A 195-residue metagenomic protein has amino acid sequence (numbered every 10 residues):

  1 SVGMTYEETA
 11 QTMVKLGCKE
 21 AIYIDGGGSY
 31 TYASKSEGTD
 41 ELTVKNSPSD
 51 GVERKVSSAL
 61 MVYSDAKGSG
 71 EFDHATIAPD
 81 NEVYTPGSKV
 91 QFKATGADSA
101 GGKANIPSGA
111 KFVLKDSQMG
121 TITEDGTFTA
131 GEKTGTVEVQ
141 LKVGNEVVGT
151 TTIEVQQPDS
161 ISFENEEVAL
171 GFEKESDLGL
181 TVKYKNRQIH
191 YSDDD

Functional and structural regions predicted by a protein language model:
S1-Y23, T31-E71, A78: Conserved, well-ordered active-site substructure
I77-N81, K115-D116, F163-E167: Surface-exposed, proline-enriched loop/turn segments that connect beta strands in immunoglobulin-like
E82-S88, E167-E175: Short, solvent-exposed loop/linker segments at the N-terminal edge of repeated beta-sheet extracellular domains
S88-G102, V139, K174-Q188: Beta-strand-rich structural segments
S99-E124, Y184-D195: Short flexible loop/turn segments that cap and initiate beta-strands
I122-E138, D195: Extracellular/luminal low-complexity segments enriched in Ser/Thr/Pro
V147-V155: Edge beta-strands of extracellular beta-sandwich domains
V155-S162: Extracellular interdomain linker/stem segments of modular secreted and single-pass surface proteins
